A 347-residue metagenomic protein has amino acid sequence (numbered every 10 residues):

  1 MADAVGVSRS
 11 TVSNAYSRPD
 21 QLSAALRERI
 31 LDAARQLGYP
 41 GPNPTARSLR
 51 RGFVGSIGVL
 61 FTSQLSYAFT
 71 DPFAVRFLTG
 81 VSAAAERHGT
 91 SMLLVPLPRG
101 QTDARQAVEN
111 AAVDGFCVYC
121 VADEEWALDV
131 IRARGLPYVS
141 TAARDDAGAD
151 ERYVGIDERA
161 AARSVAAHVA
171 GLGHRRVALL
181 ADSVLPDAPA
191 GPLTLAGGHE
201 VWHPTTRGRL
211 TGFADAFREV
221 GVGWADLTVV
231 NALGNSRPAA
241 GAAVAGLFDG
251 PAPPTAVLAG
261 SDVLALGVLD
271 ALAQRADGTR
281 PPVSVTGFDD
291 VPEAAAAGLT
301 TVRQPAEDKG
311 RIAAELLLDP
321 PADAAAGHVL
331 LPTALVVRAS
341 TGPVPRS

Functional and structural regions predicted by a protein language model:
M1-A4, I30, V283, L335: Append "Primarily bacterial transcriptional regulators
D3-A4, A15, Q36: Residues within the alpha-helical elements of helix-turn-helix
R35-F69, H88: N-terminal helix-turn-helix/winged-helix DNA-binding helices and compositionally similar short basic alpha-helical
Q64-A74, V95-Q101, D145, V154-R163 (+6 more regions): Hinge/beta->alpha junction and helix N-cap segments in small-molecule ligand-binding domains
L93-L97, C117-C120, G135-D145, L180 (+1 more regions): Short beta-strand elements of ligand-binding domains
T102-D157: Short beta-strand-centered segments that line the small-molecule binding cleft or hinge of alpha/beta clamshell
G241, A245-S347: Flexible loop/turn connectors
